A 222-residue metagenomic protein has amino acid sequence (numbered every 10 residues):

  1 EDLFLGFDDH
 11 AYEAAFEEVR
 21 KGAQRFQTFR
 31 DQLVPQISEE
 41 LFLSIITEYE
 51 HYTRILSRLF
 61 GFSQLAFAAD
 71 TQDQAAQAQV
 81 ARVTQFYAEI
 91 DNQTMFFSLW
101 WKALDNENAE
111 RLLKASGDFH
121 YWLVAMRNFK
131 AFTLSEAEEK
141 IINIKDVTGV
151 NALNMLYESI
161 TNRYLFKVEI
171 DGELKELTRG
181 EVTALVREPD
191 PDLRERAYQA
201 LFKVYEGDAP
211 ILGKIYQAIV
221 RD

Functional and structural regions predicted by a protein language model:
E1-D222: A well-structured
